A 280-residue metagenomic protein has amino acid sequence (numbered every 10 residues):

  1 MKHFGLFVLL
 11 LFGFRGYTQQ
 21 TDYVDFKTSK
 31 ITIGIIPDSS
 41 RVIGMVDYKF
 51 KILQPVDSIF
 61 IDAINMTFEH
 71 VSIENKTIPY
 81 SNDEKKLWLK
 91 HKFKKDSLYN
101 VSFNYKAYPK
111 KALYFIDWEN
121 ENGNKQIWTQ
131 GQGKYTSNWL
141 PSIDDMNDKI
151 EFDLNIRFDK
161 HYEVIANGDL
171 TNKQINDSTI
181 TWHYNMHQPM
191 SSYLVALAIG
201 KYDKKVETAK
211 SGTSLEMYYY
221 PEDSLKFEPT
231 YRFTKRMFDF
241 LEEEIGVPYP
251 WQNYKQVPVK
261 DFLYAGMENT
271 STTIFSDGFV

Functional and structural regions predicted by a protein language model:
F4-G13: Sec-dependent N-terminal signal peptides
F12-I43, D47-Q54, E69, E121-Q126 (+1 more regions): N-terminal, polar/Ser/Thr-rich
T32-G34, Y48, K76-I78, W88-F93 (+2 more regions): Beta-strand-rich interaction surfaces with strong enrichment in secreted/lumenal proteins
G44, D145-V280: Hydrophobic helix-coil surface modules that form long, contiguous segments used for peptide/substrate interaction
V56-T77, R157, H161: Solvent-exposed beta-hairpin/edge-strand motifs
N65-E121, D177-T181: A surface-exposed beta-strand-loop module
K95, N104-D153, G200-E207: Glycine/proline-rich low-complexity spacer/linker segments in large multi-domain proteins
